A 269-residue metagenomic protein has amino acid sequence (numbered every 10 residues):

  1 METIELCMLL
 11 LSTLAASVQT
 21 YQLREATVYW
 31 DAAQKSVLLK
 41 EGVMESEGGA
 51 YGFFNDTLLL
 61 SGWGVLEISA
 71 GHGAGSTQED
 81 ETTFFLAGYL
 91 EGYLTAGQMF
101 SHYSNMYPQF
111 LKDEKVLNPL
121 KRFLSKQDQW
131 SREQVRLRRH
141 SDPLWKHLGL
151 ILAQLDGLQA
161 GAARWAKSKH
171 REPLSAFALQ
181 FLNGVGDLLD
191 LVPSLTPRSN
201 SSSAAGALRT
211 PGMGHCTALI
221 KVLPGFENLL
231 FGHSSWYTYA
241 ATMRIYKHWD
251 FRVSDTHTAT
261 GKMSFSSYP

Functional and structural regions predicted by a protein language model:
E2-E5, L14-P269: N-terminal mature-domain region immediately after signal-peptide cleavage in secreted/organellar precursors
